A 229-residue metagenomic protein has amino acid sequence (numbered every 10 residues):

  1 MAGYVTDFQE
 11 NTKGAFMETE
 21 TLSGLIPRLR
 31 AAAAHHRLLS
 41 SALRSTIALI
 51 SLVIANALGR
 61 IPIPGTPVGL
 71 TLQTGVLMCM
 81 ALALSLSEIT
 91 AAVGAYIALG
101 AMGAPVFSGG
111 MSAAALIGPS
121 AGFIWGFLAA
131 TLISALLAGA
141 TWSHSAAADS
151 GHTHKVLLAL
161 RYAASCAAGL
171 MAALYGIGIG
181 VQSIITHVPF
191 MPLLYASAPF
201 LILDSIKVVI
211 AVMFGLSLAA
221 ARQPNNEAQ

Functional and structural regions predicted by a protein language model:
A2-L49, M191-Q229: Alpha-helical transmembrane segments and their cytosolic interface
E18-A92: Hydrophobic transmembrane alpha-helices
A42-I47, G75, C79, I89-G94 (+4 more regions): Hydrophobic alpha-helical transmembrane segments
L52-A57, I97-P105, M171-I177: Aromatic-anchored segments of alpha-helical transmembrane domains
I54-I63, W125-V156: Cytoplasmic juxtamembrane interface segments
G59-A135: Alpha-helical membrane segments and adjacent membrane-interface helices in multi-pass membrane proteins
T66, G110, A140-Q229: Membrane-embedded alpha-helical hairpins and interfacial helices in multi-pass inner-membrane proteins
